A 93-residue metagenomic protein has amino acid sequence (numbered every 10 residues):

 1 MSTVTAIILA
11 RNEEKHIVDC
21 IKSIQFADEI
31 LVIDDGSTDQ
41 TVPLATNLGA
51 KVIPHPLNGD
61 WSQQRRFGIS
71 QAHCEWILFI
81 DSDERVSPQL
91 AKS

Functional and structural regions predicted by a protein language model:
T3-T5: Cell-envelope/extracellular polymer assembly enzymes that use nucleotide-activated donors
I8-F26: Short, well-formed alpha-helical segments that are part of the catalytic scaffolds of diverse glycosyltransferases
H16-V18, D39-L48, Q89-L90: Acidic helix N-cap motif at the loop->helix transition within catalytic regions of sugar-transfer enzymes
S23, D34-L44, L57, D81: A conserved acidic beta->alpha catalytic loop
Q40, I80-S93: Acidic donor-binding/catalytic loop of UDP-sugar-dependent glycosyltransferases, especially processive GT2
V42-Q71: Conserved donor nucleotide-binding strand/loop of the catalytic core
I77: Short aromatic/hydrophobic "clamp" motif used to bind/position activated sugar donors
